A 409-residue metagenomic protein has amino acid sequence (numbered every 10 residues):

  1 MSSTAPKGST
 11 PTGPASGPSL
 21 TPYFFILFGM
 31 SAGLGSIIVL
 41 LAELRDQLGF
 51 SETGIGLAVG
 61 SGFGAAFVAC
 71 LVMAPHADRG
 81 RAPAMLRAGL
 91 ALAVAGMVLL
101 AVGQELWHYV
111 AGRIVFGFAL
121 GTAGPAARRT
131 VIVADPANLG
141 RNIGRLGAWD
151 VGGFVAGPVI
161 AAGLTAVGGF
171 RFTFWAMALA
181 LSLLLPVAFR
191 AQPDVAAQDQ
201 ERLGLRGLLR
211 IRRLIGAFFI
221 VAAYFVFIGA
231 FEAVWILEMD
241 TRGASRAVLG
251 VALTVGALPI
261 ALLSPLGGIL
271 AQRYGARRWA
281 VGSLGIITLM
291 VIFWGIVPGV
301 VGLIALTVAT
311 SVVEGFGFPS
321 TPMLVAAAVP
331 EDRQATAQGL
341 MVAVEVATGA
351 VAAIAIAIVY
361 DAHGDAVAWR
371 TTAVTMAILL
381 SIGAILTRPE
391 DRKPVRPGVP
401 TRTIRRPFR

Functional and structural regions predicted by a protein language model:
S2-G17, A191-F218, P400-F408: Juxtamembrane intracellular "pre-TM" segments in multi-pass secondary transporters
P14-F63, G216, F225-R242: Helix-loop boundary and gating motifs at the non-cytosolic
R45, H76-A77, G163-G168, M239-D240 (+2 more regions): Interfacial helix-cap and linker-helix signal at transmembrane-aqueous boundaries of multi-pass secondary transporters
G60-M73, T254-L266: Central cavity-lining transmembrane alpha-helices of secondary-active solute carriers, predominantly the Major
F67-A101, A271: Conserved MFS/SLC helix-loop-helix module at the cytosolic interface between two early adjacent transmembrane helices
G112-D150: Cytoplasmic helix-loop-helix junction between adjacent transmembrane helices in 12-TM secondary transporters
A178-A197, I382-T387: C-terminal membrane-cytosol helix-exit motif in multi-pass small-molecule transporters
Q334-A362: A late C-terminal transmembrane helix in Major Facilitator Superfamily
